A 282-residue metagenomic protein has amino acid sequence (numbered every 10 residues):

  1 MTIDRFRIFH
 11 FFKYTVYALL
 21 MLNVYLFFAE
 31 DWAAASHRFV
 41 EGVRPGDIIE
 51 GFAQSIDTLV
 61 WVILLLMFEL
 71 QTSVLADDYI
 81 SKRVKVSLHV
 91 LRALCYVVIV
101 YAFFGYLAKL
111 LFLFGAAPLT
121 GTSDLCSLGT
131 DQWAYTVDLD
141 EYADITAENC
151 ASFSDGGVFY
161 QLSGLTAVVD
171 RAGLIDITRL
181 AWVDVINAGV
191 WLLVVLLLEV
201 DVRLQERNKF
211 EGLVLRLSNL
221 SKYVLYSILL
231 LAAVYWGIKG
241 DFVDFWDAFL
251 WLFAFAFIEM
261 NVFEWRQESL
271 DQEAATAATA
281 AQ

Functional and structural regions predicted by a protein language model:
M1-T15: N-terminal membrane topogenic signal
T2, L70-V86, L111, L198-V214 (+1 more regions): Juxtamembrane membrane-water interface segments of multi-pass membrane proteins, especially cytoplasmic-side
K13, R83-I99, L213-L229: Transmembrane alpha-helical segments of multi-pass membrane proteins
Y17-Y25, V190-R207, Y223-A278: C-terminal transmembrane-bundle signature of multipass membrane proteins, characterized by strong activation on
V24-F39, L107-T122, A151-L165: Membrane-helix interface motif
F39-A53, S127-V137, S154-V183: Membrane-interface segments at the starts/ends of alpha-helical transmembrane spans
P45-I56, L111-F114, T178-I186, W236-D247: Membrane-helix interface and helix-disruption motif detector
T58-V74: Central hydrophobic cores of alpha-helical transmembrane segments in multi-pass inner-membrane proteins across all
